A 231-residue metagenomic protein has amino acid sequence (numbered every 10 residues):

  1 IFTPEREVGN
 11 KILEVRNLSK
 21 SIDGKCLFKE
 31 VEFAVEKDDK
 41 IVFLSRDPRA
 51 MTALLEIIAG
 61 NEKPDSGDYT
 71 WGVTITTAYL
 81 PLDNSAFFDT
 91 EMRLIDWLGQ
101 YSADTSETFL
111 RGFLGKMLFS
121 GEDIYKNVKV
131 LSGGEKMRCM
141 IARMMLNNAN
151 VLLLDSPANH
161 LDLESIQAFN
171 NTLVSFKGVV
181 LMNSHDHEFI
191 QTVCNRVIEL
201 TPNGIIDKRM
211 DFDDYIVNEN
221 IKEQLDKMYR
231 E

Functional and structural regions predicted by a protein language model:
I1-T3: Short, solvent-exposed loop/turn elements at beta->coil junctions and helix N-caps that rim active or binding pockets
E5-E231: ABC ATP-binding cassette signature C-motif
